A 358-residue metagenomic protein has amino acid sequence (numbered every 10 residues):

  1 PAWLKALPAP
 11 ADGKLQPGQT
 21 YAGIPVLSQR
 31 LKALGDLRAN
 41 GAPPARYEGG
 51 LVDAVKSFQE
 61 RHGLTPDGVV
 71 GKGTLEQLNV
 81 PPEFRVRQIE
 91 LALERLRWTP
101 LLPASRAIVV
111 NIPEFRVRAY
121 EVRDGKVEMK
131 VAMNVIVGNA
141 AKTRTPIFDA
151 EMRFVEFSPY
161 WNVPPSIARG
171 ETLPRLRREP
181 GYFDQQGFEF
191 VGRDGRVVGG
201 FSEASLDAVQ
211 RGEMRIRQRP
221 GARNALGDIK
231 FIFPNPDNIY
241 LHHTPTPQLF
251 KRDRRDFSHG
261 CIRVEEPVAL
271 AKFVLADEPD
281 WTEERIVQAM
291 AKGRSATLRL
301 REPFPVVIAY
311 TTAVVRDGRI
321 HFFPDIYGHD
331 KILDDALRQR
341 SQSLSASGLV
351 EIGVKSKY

Functional and structural regions predicted by a protein language model:
P1-Y358: Well-ordered beta-sheet/strand-loop patches within structured domains
